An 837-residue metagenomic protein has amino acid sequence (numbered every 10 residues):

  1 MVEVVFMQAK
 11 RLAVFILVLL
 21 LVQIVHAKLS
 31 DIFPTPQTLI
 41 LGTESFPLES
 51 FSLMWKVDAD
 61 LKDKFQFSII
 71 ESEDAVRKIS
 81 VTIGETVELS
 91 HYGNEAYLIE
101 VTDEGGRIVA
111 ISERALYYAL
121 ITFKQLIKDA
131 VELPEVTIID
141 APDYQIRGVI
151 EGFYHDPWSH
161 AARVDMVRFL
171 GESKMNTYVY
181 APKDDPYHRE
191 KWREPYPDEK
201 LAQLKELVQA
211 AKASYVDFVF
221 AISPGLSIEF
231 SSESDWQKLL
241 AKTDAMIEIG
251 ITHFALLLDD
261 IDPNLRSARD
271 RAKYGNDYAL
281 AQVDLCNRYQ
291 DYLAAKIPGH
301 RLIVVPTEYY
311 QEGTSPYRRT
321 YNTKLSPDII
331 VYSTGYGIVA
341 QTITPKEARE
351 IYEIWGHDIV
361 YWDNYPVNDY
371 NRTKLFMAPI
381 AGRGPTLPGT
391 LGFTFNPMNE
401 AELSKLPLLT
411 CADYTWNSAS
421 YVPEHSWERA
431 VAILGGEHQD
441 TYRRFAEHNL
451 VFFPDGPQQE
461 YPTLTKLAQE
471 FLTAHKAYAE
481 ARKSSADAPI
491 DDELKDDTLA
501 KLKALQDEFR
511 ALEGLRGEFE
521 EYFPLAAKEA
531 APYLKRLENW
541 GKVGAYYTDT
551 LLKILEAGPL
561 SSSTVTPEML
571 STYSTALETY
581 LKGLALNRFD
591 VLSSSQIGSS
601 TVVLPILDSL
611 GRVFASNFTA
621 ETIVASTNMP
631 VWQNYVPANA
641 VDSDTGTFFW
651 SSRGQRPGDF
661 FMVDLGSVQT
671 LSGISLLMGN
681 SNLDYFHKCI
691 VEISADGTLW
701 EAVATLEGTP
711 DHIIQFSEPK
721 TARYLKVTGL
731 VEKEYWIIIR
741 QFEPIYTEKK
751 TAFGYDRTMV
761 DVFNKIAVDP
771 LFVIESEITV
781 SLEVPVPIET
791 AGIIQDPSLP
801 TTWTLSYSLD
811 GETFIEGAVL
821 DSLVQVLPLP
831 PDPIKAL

Functional and structural regions predicted by a protein language model:
V5-A13: Bacterial N-terminal signal peptides that target proteins for export
V22-I24: N-terminal signal peptide c-region/cleavage motif recognized by signal peptidases
H26-D103, I111, D129-I138: Acidic, contiguous N-terminal accessory segments
S112, F153, E190, E194 (+3 more regions): Catalytic-core regions of glycoside hydrolase
V149, D156-H300: Substrate-binding cleft of carbohydrate-active enzyme catalytic domains
V422-F618: C-terminal functional modules
Y573-L581, R588-S595, S599-L671, L677-F686 (+3 more regions): Disordered, acidic Ser/Thr/Pro-rich linker "stalks" and the adjacent N-terminal cap of the next globular domain
L683-E743, S798-L837: Trp- and acidic/polar-enriched beta-sheet ligand-binding modules for extracellular glycan and matrix recognition
